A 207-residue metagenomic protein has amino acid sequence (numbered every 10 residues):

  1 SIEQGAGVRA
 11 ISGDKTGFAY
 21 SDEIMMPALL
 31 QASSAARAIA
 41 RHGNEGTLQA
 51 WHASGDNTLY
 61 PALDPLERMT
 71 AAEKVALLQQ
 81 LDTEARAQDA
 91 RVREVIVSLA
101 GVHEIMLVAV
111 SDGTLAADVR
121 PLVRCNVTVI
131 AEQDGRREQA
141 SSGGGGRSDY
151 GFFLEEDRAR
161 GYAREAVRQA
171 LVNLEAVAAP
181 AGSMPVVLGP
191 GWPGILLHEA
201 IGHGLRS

Functional and structural regions predicted by a protein language model:
S1-S207: Active-site bordering "gate/hinge" segments that shape substrate access to catalytic or cofactor-binding pockets
